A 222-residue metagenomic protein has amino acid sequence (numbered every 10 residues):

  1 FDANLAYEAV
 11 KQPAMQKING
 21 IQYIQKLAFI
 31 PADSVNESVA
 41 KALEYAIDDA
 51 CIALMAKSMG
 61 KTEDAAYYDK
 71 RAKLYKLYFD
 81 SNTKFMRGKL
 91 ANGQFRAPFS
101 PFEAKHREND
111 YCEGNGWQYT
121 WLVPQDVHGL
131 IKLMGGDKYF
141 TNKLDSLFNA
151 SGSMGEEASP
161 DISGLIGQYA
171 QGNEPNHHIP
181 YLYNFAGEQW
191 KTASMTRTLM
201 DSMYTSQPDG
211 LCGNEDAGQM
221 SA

Functional and structural regions predicted by a protein language model:
F1-K73, L77-A222: Active-site core of glycosidic bond-cleaving carbohydrate-active enzymes
